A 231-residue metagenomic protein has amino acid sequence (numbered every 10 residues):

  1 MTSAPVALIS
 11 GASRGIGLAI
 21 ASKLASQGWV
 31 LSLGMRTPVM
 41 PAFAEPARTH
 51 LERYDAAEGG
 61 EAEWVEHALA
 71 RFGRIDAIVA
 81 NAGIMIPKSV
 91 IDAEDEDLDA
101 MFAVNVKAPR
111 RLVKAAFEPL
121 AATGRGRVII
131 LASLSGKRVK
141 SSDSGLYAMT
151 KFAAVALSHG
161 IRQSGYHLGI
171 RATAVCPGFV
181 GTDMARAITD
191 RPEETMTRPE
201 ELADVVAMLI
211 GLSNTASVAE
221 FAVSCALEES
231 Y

Functional and structural regions predicted by a protein language model:
S13-R14: Conserved glycine-rich cofactor-binding loop
Q27-F43: Conserved glycine-rich Rossmann-like NAD(P)H-binding loop of the short-chain dehydrogenase/reductase
P46-G59: Rossmann-fold cofactor-recognition segment
S89-V90, D97-F102: Substrate-binding pocket helix/loop in short-chain dehydrogenase/reductase
V113, T150: Active-site helix of classical SDR
S133: Residue(s) in the substrate-gating loop at a strand-loop-helix junction that position the organic substrate next
H167-I170, A174, R191-Y231: C-terminal helical subdomain
